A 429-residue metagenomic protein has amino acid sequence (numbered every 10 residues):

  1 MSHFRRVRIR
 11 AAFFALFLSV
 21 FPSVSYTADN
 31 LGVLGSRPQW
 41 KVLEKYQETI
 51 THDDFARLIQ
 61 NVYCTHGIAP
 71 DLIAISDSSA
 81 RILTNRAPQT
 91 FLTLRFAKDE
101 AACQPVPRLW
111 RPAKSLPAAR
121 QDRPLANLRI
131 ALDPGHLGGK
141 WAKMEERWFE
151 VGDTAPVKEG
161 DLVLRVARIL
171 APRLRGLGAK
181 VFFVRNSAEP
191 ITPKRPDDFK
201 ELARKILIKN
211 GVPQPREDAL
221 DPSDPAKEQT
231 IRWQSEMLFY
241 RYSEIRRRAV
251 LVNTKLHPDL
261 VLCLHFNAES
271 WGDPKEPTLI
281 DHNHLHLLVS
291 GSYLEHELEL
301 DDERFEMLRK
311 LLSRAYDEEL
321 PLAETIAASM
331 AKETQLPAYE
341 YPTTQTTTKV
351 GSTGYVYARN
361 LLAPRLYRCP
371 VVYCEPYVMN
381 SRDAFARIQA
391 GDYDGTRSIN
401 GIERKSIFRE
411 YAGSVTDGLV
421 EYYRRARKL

Functional and structural regions predicted by a protein language model:
H3-I9, F13, V20, V24-L429: Catalytic-site microenvironment of enzymes that process N-acetyl-hexosamine-containing cell-wall polysaccharides
